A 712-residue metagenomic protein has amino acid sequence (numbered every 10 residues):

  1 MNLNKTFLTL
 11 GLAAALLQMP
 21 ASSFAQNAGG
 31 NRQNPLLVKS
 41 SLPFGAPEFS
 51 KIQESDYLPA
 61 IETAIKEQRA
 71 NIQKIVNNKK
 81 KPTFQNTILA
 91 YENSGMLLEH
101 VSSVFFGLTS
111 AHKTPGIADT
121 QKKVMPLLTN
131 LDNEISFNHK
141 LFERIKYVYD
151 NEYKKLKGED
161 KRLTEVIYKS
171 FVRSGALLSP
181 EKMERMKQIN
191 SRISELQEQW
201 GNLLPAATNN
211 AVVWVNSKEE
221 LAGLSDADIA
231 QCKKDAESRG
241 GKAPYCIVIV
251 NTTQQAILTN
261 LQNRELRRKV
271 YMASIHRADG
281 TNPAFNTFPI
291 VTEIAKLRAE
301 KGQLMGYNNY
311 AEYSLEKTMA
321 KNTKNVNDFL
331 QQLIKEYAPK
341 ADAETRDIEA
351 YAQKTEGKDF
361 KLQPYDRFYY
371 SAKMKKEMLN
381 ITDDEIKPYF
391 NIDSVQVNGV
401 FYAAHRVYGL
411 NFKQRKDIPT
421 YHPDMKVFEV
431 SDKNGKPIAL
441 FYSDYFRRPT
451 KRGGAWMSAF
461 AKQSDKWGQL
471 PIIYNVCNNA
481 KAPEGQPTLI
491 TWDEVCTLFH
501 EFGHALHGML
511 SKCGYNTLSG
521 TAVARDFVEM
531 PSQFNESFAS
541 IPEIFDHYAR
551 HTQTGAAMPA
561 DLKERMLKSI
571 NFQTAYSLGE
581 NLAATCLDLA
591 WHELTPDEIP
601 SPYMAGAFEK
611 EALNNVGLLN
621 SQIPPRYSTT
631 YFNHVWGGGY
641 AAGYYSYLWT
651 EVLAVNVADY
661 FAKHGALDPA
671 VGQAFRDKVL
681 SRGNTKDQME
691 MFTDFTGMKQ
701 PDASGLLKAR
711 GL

Functional and structural regions predicted by a protein language model:
M1-G29: Bacterial Sec-dependent N-terminal signal peptides
L16, P20, K66, A70 (+23 more regions): Intrinsically disordered or highly flexible coil/loop and linker segments, enriched in small and charged/polar residues
Q26-C232, F661: N-terminal helix-rich structural modules
G29-K51, T63, A222, P244-C246 (+9 more regions): C-terminal, non-catalytic "cap/extension" segments appended to globular domains
S41-D56, F105-V124, K146-Q188, V248-P289 (+7 more regions): Short His/Asp/Glu-rich catalytic/ion-coordination signatures at enzyme active sites or charged loops
L163, E195, N202, A207-V248 (+6 more regions): Active-site-proximal, well-structured secondary-structure segments within enzyme catalytic domains
A480-F499: Short pre-active-site segment immediately N-terminal to the catalytic Zn-binding motif
